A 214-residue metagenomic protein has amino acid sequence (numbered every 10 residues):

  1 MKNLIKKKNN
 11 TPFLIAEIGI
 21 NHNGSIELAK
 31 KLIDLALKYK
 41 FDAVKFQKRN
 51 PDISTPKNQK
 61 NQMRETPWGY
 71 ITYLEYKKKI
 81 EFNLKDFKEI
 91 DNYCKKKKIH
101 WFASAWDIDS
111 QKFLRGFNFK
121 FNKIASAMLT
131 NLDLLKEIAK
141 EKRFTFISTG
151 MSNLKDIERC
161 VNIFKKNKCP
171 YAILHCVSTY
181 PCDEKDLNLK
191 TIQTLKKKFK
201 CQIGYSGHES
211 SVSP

Functional and structural regions predicted by a protein language model:
M1-P214: Catalytic cores and adjacent flexible loops of soluble metabolic enzymes that perform enolate/carbanion chemistry on
